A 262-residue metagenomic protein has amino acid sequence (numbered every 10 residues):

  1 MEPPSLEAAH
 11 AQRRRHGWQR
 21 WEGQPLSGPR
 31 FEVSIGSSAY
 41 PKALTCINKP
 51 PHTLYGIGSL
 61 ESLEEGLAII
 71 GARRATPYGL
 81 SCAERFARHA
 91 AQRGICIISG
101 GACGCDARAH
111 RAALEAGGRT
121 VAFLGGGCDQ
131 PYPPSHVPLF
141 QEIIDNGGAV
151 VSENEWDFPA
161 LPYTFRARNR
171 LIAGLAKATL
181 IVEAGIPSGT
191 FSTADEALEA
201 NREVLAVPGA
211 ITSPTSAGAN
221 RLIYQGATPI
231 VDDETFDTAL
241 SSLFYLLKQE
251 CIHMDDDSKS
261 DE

Functional and structural regions predicted by a protein language model:
M1-S38: Short, small/acidic-rich helices and loops at N termini and domain boundaries of DNA replication/processing enzymes
S27-E262: Glycine-biased, small-residue-rich flexible motifs in mid-sequence functional cores and linkers
